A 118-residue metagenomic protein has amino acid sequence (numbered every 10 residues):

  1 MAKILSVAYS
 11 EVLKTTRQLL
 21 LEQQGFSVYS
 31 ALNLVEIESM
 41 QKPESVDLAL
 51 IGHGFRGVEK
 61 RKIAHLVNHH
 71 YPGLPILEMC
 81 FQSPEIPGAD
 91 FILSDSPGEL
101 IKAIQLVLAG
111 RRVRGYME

Functional and structural regions predicted by a protein language model:
M1-E11, R17, A49: Conserved acidic segment of CheY-like receiver
S6, Y29-S30, G73-C80: Short, hydrophobic beta-strand segments that form beta-sheet elements in well-ordered domains
E11, L32-E36, G98: Acidic phosphotransfer microenvironment of two-component signaling modules
E11-Y29: Two-component/phosphorelay signaling modules centered on CheY-like receiver
S30-L48: Acidic, metal-coordinating helix/loop segments flanking the phosphotransfer/catalytic sites of two-component signaling
K42-E44, V67-G73, Q82-S83: Conserved phosphotransfer cores of two-component systems
L50-Y71: Conserved phosphotransfer microenvironments
L77-E118: Output/docking surface of receiver
